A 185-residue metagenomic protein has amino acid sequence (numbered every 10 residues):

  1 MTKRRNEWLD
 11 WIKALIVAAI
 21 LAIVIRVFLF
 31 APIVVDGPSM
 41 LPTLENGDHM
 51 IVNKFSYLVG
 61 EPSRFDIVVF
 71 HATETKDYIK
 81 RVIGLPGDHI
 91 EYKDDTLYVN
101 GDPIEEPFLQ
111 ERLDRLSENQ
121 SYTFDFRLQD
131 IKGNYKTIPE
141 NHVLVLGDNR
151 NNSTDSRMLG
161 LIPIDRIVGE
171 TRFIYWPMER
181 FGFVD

Functional and structural regions predicted by a protein language model:
T2-W8, V24, F28, P42 (+1 more regions): Soluble "head" domains of membrane/secretory-pathway proteins
K13-F28: Hydrophobic membrane-insertion alpha-helices, especially the h-region of bacterial N-terminal signal peptides
L29-D36, M40: Signal peptide cleavage region of secreted peptide precursors
